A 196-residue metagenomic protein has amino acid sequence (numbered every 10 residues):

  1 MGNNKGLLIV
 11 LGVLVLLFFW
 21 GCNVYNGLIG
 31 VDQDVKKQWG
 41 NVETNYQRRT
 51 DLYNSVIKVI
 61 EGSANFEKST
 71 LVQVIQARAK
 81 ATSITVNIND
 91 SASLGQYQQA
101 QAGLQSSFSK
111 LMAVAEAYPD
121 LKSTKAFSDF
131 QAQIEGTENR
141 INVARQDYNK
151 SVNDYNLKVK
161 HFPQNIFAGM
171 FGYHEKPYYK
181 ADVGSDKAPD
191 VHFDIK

Functional and structural regions predicted by a protein language model:
M1-K196: A helix-centric hydrophobic-segment signal that preferentially recognizes long, alpha-helical stretches used
